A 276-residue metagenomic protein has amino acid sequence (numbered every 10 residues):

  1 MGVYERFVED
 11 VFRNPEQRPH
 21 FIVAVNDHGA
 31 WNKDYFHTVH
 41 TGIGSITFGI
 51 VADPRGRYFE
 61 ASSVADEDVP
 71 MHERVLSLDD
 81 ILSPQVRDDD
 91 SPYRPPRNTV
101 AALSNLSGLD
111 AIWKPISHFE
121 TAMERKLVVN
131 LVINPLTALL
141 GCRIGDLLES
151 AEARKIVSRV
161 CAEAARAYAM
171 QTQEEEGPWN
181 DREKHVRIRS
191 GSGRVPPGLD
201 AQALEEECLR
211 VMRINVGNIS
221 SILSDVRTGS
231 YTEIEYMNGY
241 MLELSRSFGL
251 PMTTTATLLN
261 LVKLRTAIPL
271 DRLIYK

Functional and structural regions predicted by a protein language model:
M1-T41: Rossmann-like NAD(P)(H) cofactor-binding subdomain of soluble oxidoreductases
V25-W31, S45, A52-D53, F119-T121 (+2 more regions): Glycine-rich beta-alpha junction loops
F36-V100: Short beta-strand and adjoining strand-loop segment in the mid-core of the Rossmann-like NAD(P)-dependent dehydrogenase
A65-S83, S107-N130: Conserved Rossmann-fold dehydrogenase catalytic segment
M71, R154-K276: NAD(P)-dependent Rossmann-like dehydrogenase/reductase catalytic/cofactor-binding core
A111-K114, D146-L147, F248: Inter-helical turn/loop segments and adjacent helix faces that build the functional surface of alpha-helical bundle
F119-L148, E152-A165: Active-site-proximal catalytic alpha-helix in oxidoreductases
